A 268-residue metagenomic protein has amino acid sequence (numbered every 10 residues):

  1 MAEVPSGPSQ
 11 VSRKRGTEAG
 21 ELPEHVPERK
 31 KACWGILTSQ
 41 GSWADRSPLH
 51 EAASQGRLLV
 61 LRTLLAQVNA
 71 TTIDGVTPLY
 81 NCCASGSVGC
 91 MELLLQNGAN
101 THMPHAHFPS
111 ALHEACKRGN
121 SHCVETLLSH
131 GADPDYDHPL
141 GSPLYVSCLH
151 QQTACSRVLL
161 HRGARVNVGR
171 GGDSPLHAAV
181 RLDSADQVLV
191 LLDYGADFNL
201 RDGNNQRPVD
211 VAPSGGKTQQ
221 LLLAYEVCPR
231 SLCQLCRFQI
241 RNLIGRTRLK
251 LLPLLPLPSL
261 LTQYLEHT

Functional and structural regions predicted by a protein language model:
A2-S6, Q10-G20, E24-H25, Y194 (+2 more regions): Cullin-RING E3 adaptor/co-adaptor recruitment helices
A44, I73-D74, A106-F108, P139-L140 (+2 more regions): Ankyrin repeat start-site detector
S47, T77, S110, S142-P143 (+2 more regions): Ankyrin-repeat start motif
